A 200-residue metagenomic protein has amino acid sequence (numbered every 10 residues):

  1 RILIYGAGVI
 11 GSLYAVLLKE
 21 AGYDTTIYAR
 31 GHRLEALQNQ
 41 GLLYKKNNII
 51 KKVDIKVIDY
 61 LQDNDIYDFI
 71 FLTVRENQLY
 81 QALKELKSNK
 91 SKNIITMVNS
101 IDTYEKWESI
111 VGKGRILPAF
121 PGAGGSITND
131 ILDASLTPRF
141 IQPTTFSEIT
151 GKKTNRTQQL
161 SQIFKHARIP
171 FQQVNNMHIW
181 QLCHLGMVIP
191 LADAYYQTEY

Functional and structural regions predicted by a protein language model:
R1-I50: NAD(P)+-binding Rossmann beta1-loop-alpha1 motif at the extreme N-terminus of oxidoreductases
I2, D24-T25, I94, I116 (+1 more regions): Hydrophobic anchor at the start of a short beta-strand that flanks the dinucleotide cofactor-binding loop
I4, I27-Y28, L72-T73, M97 (+2 more regions): Active-site-adjacent beta-strand anchor residues
R30, R75, S100, I149-T150: Short beta->alpha junction loops/turns
I49-A134: Rossmann-like NAD(P)(H) cofactor-binding subdomain of soluble oxidoreductases
I101-H184, P190: Rossmann-fold dinucleotide-binding core
Q142, D193-Y200: N-terminal glycine-rich phosphate-binding loop for ADP-containing cofactors
